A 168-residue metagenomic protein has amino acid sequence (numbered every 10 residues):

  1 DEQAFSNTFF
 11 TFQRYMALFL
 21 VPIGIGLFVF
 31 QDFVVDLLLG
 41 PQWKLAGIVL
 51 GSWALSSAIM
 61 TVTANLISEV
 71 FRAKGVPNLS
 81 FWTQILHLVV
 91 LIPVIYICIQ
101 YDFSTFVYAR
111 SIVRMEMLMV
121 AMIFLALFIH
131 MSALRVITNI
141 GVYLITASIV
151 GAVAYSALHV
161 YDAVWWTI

Functional and structural regions predicted by a protein language model:
D1-Q84: Specific pore-lining/lateral-gate transmembrane helices of multi-pass inner-membrane transport and insertion machines
T8-F12, M131-V142: Membrane-helix boundary/juxtamembrane motif in polytopic membrane proteins
Y15, F19, S52, N139-G151: Hydrophobic alpha-helical membrane-embedded or membrane-associated segments
F19, I23, L27, M60 (+6 more regions): Alpha-helical transmembrane segments of multipass membrane proteins
L20-V21, P41, S57, S80 (+5 more regions): Residues at structural and domain junctions
V29, I59-M60, E69-V70, F103-F106 (+2 more regions): Short, intrinsically disordered/low-complexity patches at protein termini and at juxtamembrane boundaries
G47-L50, G75-N78, I85-M119, I123-L134 (+2 more regions): Membrane-interface helix-loop junctions in multi-pass transport and translocation proteins
